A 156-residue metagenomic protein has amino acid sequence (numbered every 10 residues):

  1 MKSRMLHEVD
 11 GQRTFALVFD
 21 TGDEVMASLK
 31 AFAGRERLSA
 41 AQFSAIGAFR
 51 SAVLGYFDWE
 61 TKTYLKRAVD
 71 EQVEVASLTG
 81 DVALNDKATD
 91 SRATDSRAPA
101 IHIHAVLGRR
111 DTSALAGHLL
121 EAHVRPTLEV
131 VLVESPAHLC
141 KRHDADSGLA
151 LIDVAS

Functional and structural regions predicted by a protein language model:
M1-H102, V106-S156: N-terminal intrinsically disordered, cationic/polar leader segments that include organellar targeting peptides
